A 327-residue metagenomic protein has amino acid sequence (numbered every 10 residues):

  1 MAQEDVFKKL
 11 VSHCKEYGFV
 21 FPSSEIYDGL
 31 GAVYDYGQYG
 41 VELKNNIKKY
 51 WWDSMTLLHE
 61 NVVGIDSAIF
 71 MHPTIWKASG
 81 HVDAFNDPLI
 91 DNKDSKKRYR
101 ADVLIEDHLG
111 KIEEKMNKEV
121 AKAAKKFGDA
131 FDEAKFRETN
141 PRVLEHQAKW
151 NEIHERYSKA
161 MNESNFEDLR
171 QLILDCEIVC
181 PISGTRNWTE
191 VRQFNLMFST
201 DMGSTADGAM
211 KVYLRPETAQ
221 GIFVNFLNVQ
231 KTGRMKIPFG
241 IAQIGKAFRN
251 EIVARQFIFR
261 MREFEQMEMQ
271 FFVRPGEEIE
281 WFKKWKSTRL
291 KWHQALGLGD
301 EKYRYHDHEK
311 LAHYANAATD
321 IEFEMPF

Functional and structural regions predicted by a protein language model:
A2-F327: TRNA-recognition modules of translation machinery and tRNA-sensing kinases, especially anticodon-binding
